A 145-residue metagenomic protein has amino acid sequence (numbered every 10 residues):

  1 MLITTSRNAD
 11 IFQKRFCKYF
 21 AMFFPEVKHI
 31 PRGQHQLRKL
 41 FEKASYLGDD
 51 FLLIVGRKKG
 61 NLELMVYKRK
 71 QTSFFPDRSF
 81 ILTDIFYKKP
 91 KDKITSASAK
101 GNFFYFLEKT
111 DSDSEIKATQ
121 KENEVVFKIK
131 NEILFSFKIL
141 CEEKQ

Functional and structural regions predicted by a protein language model:
M1-Q145: Phospho-regulatory, Ser/Thr- and acidic-rich intrinsically disordered linkers and terminal tails that flank modular
